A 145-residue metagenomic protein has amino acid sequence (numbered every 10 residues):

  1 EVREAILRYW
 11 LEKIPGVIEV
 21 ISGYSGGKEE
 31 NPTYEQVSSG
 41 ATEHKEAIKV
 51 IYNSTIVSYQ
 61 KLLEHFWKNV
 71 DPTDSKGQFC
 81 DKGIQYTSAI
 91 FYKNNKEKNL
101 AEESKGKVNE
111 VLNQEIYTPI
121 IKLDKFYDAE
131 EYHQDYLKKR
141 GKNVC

Functional and structural regions predicted by a protein language model:
E1-C145: Flexible coil/turn and secondary-structure edge motifs
